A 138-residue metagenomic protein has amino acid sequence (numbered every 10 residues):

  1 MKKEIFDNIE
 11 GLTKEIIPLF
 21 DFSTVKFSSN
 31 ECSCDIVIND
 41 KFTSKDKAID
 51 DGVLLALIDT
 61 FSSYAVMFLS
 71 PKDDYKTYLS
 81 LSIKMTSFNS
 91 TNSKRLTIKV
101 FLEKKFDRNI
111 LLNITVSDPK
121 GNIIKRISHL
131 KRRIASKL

Functional and structural regions predicted by a protein language model:
M1-K41: Non-catalytic linker/capping segments at the edges of enzyme domains
K3-N8, D46-D50, S63-A65, K76-S80: Short acidic/polar alpha-helix capping motifs at helix-coil junctions
L19, S80-S82, N109-L111: Short coil/loop residues immediately preceding or within conserved phosphate-binding loops of NTP-utilizing enzyme
S29-S33, R95-T97, L111: Intrinsic-disorder/low-complexity, polar/charged segments enriched in Ser/Thr/Lys/Arg/Asp/Glu/Gln
D35-S63: Hot-dog-fold acyl-thioester-processing enzymes
Y64, S90-S93, E103-L138: HotDog/MaoC-like acyl-thioester-processing domains
Y64-L96, L102, S128: Hydrophobic beta-strand-centered segment that forms part of the acyl-chain substrate-binding groove
